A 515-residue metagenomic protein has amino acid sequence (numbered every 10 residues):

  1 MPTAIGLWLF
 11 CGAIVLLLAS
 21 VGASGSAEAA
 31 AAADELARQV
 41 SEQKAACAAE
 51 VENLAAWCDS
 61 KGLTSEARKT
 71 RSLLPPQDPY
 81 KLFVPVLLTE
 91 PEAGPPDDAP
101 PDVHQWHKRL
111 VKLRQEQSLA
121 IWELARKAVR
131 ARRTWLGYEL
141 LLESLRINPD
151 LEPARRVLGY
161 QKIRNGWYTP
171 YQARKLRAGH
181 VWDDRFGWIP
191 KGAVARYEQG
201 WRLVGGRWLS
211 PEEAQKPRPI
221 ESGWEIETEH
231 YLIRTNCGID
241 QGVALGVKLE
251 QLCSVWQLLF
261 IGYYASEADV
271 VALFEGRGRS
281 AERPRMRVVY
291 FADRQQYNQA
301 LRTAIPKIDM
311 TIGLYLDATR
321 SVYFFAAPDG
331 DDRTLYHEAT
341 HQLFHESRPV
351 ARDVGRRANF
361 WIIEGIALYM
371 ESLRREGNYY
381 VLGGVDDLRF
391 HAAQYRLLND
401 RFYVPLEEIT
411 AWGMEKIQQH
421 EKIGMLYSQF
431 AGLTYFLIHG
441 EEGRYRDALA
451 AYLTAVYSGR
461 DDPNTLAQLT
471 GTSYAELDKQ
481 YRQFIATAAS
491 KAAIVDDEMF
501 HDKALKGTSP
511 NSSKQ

Functional and structural regions predicted by a protein language model:
G6-G22: Bacterial N-terminal signal peptides
A33-V40, A48-N53, V103-K108, R114-R126 (+1 more regions): Alpha-helical tetratricopeptide repeat
P76-L119, E139, E143-I226, Y481-P510: Pro/Ala/Gly-rich low-complexity, hydrophilic intrinsically disordered segments
E225-D353, R357-N359, S458-Q468, T472: Juxtacatalytic substrate-recognition/specificity segment
D309-F324, G330, T334, D353-P510 (+1 more regions): Acidic/His/Gly-enriched intrinsically disordered linker/tail segments that often contain short helix/coil "MoRF-like"
